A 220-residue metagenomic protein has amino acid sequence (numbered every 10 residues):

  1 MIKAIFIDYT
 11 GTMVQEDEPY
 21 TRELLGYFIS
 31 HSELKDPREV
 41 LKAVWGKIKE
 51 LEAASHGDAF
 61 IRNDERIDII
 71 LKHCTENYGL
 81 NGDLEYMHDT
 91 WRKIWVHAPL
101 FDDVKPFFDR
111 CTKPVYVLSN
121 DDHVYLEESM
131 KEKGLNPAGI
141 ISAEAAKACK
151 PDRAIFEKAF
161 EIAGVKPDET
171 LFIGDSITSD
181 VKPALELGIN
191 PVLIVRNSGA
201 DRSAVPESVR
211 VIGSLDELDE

Functional and structural regions predicted by a protein language model:
M1-I7, N81-G82, K105, D109 (+1 more regions): Asp-based, Mg2+/Mn2+-dependent phosphohydrolase catalytic module
I2-D102: N-terminal helical cap/lid subdomain that shapes the substrate entry/recognition surface in HAD-like hydrolases
